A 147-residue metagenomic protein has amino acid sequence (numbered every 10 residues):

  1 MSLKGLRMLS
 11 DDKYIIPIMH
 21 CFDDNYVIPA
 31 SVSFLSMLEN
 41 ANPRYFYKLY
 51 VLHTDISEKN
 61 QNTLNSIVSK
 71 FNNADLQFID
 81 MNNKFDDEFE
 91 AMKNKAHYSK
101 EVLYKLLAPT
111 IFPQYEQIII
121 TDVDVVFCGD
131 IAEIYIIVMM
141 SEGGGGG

Functional and structural regions predicted by a protein language model:
M1-L35, E39: N-proximal low-complexity "stem/linker" segments adjacent to membrane-targeting elements
D11-D12, N42-F46, N72-N73: Short helix-terminating capping/connector loops at secondary-structure junctions
A41, V68, V138: Active-site catalytic pocket residues across diverse enzymes, especially alpha/beta-hydrolases
F46-K48, D75, Q117: Residues at the starts of beta-strands that form the adenosine-phosphate
Y47-D55: Short internal beta-strands
I56-N62: Short, charged/polar "capping" segments at the starts of alpha-helices and the immediately preceding loops
I67-I111: Active-site-proximal specificity loops/subdomain of glycosyltransferases
F78-N82, E101-G147: GT-A fold catalytic core of metal-dependent nucleotide-sugar glycosyltransferases, centered on the diacidic
